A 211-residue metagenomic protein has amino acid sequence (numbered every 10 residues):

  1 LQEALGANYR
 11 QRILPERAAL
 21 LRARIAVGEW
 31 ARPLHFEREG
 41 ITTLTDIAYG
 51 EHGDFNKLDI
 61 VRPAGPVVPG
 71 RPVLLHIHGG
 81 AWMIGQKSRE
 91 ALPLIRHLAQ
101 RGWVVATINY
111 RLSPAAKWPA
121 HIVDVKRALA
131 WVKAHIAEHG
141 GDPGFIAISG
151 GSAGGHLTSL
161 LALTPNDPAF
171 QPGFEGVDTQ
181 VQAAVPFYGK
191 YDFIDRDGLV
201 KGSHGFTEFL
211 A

Functional and structural regions predicted by a protein language model:
L1-A211: Alpha/beta-hydrolase superfamily serine-hydrolase fold, recognizing
